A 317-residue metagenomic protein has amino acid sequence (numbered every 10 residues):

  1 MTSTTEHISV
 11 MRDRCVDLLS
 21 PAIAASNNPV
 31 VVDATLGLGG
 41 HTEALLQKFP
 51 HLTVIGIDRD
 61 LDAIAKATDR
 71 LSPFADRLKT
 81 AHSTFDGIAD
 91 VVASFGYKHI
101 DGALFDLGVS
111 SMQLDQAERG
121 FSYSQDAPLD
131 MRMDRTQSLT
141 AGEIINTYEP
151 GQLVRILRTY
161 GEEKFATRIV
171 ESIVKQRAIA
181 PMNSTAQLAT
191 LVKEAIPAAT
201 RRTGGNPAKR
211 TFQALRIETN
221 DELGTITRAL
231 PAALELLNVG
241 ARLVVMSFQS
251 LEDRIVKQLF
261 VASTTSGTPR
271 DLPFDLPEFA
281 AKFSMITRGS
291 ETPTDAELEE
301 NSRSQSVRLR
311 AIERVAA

Functional and structural regions predicted by a protein language model:
M1-A317: S-adenosyl-L-methionine-dependent methyltransferase catalytic core, i.e., the SAM/SAH-binding region
